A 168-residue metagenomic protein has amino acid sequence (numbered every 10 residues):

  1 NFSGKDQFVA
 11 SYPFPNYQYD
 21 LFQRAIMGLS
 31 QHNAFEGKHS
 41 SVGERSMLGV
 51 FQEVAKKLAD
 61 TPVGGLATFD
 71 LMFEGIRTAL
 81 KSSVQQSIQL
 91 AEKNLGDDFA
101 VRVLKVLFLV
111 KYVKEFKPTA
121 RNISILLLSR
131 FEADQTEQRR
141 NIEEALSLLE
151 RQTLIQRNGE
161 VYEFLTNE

Functional and structural regions predicted by a protein language model:
N1-A100, V110-T119, S129-Q138, L154-Q156 (+1 more regions): C-terminal helical "lid" subdomain and adjoining coupling/linker elements of P-loop NTPases
V103-L107: Short alpha-helical "packing" element that flanks the helix-turn-helix/winged-helix DNA-binding module
I123-L126: A short alpha-helical element within helix-turn-helix/winged-helix DNA-binding domains across DNA-binding proteins
E143-S147: Short, hydrophobic-biased segments on the C-terminal half of alpha helices that form "recognition helices"
E150-R151: Alpha-helix C-terminal capping/helix-coil junction sites
V161-N167: Minor-groove-contacting beta-hairpin "wing" of winged helix-turn-helix DNA-binding domains
